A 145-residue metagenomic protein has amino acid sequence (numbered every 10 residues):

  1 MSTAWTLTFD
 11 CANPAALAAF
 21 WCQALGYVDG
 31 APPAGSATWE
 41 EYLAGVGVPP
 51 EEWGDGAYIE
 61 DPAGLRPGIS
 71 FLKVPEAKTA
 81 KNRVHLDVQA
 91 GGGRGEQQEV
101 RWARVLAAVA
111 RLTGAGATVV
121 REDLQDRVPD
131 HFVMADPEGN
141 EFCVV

Functional and structural regions predicted by a protein language model:
M1-F20, A24-E41: N-terminal beta-strand motif that seeds the catalytic metal site of vicinal oxygen chelate
S2-F9, P32-A34, L43-V48, E52 (+4 more regions): Vicinal oxygen chelate
